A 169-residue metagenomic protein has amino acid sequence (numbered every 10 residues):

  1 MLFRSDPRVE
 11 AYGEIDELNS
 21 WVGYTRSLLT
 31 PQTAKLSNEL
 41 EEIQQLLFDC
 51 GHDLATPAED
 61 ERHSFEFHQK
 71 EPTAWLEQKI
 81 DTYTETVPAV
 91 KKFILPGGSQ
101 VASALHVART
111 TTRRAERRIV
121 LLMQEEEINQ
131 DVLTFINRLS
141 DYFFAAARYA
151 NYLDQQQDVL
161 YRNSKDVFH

Functional and structural regions predicted by a protein language model:
M1-H169: Phosphate/pyrophosphate-binding loop motifs in nucleotide- or prenyl diphosphate-using proteins
